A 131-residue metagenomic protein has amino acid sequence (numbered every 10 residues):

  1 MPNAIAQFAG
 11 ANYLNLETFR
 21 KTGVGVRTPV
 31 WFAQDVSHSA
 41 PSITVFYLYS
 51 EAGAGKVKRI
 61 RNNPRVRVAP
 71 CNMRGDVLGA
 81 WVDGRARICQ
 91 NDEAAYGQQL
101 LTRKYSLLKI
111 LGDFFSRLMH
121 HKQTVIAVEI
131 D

Functional and structural regions predicted by a protein language model:
M1-N15, L111: Extreme N-terminal tail/first-helix region
A4-I5, V45-S50, A54-R61: Covalent nucleotidyltransferase core used to form phosphodiester bonds in nucleic acids
A11-A52, V66-P70, G79-V82: Short beta-strand segments
G53-D131: Short, structured beta-strand-loop surface elements
